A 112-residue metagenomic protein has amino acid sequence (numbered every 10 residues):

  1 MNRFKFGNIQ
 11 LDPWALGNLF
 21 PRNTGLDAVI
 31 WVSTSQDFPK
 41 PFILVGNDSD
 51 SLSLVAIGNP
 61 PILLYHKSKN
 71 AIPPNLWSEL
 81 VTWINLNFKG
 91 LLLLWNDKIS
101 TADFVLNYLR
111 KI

Functional and structural regions predicted by a protein language model:
M1-K40: Short, charged/polar N-terminal "headpieces" of proteins
N2, S51-S53, L109-R110: Non-catalytic interface/targeting segments
F4-I9, L54, L63-L64, L93: Hydrophobic transmembrane signal anchors and adjacent membrane-proximal interface regions, especially in viral
P21, G46-D48, T82: Residue-level signal for the start and early helices of compact helical domains
L26-S78: A short, structured beta-strand/loop element
A71-I112: Short, compact, well-ordered microdomains
